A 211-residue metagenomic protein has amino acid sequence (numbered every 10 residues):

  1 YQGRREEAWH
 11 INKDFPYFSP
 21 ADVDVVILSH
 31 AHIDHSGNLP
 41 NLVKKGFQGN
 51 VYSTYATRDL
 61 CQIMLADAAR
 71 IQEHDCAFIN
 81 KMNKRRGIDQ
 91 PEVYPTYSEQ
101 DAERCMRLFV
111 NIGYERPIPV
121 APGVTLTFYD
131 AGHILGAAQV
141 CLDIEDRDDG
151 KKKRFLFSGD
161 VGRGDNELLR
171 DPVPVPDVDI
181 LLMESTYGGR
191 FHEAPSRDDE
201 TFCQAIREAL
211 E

Functional and structural regions predicted by a protein language model:
Y1-A21, E103-R170: Core dinuclear metal-dependent hydrolase active-site scaffold
Y1-G49, S53-R107, V161-V173, R197-T201: Pre-active-site segment of Zn-dependent metallo-hydrolases
D22, G46-F47, G136, G150-K152 (+2 more regions): Short, well-ordered loop/turn elements at secondary-structure boundaries
V25, G49-V51, K152-F155, I180: Beta-sheet entry/capping signal
Y55, G113-E115, E184: Residues at the C-termini of beta-strands that transition into short coil/loop
A56-T57, A131, T186: An acidic- and aromatic-residue-enriched active-site/binding cleft used to recognize and process polar
L65-Q72, D146, I206, L210: Structural signal for hydrophobic packing residues in well-ordered secondary-structure cores of soluble enzyme domains
Q139, R154, V161-E211: Cap/insert and terminal regions of metallo-dependent hydrolase folds
